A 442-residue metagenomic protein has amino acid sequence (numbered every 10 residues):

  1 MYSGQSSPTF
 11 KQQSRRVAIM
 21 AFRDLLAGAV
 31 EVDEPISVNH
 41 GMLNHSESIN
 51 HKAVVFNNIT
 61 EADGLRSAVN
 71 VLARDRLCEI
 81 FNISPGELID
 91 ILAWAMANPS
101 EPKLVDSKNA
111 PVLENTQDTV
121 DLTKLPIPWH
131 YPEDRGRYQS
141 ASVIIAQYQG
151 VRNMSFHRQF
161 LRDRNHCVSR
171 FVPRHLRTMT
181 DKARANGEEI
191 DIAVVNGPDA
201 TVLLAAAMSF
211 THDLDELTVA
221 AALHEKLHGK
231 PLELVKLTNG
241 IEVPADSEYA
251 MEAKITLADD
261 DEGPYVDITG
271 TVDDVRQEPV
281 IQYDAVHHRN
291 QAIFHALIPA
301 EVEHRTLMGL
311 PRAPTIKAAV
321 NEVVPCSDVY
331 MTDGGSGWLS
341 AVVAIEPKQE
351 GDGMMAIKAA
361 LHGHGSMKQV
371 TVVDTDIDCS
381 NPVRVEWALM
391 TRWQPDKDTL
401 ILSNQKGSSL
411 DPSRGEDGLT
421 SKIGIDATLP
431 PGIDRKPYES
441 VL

Functional and structural regions predicted by a protein language model:
M1-Y2, M20: Accessible peptide chain termini
Y2-Q5, Q12-Q13: Low-complexity, intrinsically disordered or signal/transmembrane-proximal segments
F10-P264, G270-V280, D284-L442: Extended, highly charged
